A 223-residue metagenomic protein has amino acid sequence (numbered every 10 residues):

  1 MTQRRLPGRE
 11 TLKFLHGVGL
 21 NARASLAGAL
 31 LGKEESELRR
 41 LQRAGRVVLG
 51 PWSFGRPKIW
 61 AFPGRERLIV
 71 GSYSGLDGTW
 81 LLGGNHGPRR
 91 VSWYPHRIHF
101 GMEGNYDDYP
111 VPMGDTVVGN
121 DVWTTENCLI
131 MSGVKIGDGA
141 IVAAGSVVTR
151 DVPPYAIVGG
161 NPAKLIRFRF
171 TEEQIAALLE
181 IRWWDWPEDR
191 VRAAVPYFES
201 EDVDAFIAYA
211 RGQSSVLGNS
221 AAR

Functional and structural regions predicted by a protein language model:
M1-Q42: Membrane-proximal basic amphipathic "stem/tether" segments
R5-L6, V18, F100-I130, P162-R223: C-terminal segments of enzyme domains that contribute to small-molecule binding surfaces
E37, F54-V134: Flexible, glycine/small-residue-enriched loop-and-beta-strand segment within the central core of proteins
H86-G87, V152, F168-R169: Conserved catalytic-core motifs of eukaryotic protein kinase domains, centered on the activation segment
W93, G159, E180: Phosphate-coordinating loops and pocket residues in cytosolic domains that bind phosphorylated ligands
G137, I141-V147: A generic "structured core" feature
